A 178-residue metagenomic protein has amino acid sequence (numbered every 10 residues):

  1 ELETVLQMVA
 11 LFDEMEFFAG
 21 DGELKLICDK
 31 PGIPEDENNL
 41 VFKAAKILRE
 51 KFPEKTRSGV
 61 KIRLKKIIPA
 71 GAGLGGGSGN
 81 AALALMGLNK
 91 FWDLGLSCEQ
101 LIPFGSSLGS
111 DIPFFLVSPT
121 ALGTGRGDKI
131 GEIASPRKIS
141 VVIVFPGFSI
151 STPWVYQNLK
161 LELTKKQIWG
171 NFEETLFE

Functional and structural regions predicted by a protein language model:
E1-A70, K90-I102, S135-P136, F145-F148: ATP-binding N-lobe of GHMP and related small-molecule kinases
L2, L26, I33, L74 (+3 more regions): Short clusters of hydrophobic/aromatic residues that line enzyme substrate/ligand-binding pockets
V5-Q7, S106, P113, G131-A134: Short secondary-structure boundary/capping segments
D13, V60, S110, P119 (+1 more regions): Change "...and in nucleic-acid phosphodiester-cleaving endonucleases..." to "...and in nucleic-acid processing enzymes
R63-W92, S110: Glycine/serine-rich anion-binding loops at beta->alpha junctions that coordinate negatively charged ligand groups
L85-L122: Contiguous, small/hydrophobic- and glycine-enriched helical/loop subdomains that border and often "cap" functional
F115-V117, L122-E178: Conserved, helical-rich catalytic subdomain that frames metal- and/or nucleotide-binding sites in enzyme alpha/beta
